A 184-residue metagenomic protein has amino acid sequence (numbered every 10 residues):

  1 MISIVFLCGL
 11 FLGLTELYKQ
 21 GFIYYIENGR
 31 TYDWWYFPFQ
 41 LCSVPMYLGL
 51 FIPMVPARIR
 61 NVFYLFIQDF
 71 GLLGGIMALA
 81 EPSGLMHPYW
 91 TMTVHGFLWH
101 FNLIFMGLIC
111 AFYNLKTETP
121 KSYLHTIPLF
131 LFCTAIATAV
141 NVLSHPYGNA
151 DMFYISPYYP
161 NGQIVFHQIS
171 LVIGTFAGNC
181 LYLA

Functional and structural regions predicted by a protein language model:
I2-L10, R60-Q68, S122, T126: Membrane-interfacial loop-to-transmembrane alpha-helix junctions, especially the N-terminal start
L17-N28, L79-Y89: Juxtamembrane "helix-exit" motif on the non-cytosolic side of transmembrane helices
N28-Q40, H87-L98: Non-cytosolic membrane-interface motifs at loop->transmembrane helix junctions
G29-C42, L48, V55-V62: Hydrophobic/aromatic-rich structural module bridging two neighboring secondary-structure elements via a short loop
P38-L48, I67, H95-F105: Membrane-embedded alpha-helical segments of multi-pass membrane proteins, especially the transmembrane helices
L48-F51, N102-K121: Alpha-helical transmembrane segments in multipass membrane proteins, preferentially the mid-helix core
Y123-P128, S144-A184: Membrane-interface transmembrane-helix boundary segments in multi-pass integral membrane proteins
